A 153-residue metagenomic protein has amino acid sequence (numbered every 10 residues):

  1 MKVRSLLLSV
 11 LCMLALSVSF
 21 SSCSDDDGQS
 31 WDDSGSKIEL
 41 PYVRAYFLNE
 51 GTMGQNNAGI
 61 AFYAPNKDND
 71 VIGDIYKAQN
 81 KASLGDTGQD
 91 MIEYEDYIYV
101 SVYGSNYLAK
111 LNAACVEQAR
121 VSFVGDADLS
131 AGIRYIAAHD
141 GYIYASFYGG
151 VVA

Functional and structural regions predicted by a protein language model:
K2-L6, M13-A45: Bacterial Sec-dependent N-terminal signal peptides
Q29, N69-S83, E117-A127: A short beta-strand motif characteristic of beta-propeller blades
D32-K37, S83-E93, D128-D140: Repeated scaffold domains used in trafficking and secretory/extracellular systems, primarily beta-propellers
G35-N66: An edge-strand/N-cap motif at the start of beta-rich repeat modules
P41-A45, E95-D96, D140-G141: Short coil/turn segments that connect the beta-strands within blades of beta-propeller domains
A45-Q55, I98-G104, Y144-G149: Conserved beta-strand positions in repeat-built beta-propeller and related beta-rich domains
G54-F62, N106-K110, V151-A153: Structural motif
P65-K67, N112-V116: Short loop/turn segments that connect beta-strands within beta-propeller blades
